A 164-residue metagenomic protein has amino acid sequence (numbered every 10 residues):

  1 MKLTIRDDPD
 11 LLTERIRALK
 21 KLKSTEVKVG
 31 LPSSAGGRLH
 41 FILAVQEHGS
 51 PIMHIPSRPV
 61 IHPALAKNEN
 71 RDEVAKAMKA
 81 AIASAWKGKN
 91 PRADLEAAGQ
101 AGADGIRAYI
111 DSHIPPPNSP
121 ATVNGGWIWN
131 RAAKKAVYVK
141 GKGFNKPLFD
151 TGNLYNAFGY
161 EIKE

Functional and structural regions predicted by a protein language model:
M1-E164: Short, Lys/Arg-rich flexible segments
